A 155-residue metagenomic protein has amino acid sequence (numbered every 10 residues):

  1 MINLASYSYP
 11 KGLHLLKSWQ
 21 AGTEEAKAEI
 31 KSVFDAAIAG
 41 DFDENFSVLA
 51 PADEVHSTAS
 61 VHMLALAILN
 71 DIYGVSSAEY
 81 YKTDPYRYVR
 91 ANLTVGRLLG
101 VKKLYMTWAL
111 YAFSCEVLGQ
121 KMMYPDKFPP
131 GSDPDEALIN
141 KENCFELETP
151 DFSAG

Functional and structural regions predicted by a protein language model:
M1-G155: Catalytic cores of TIM-barrel enzymes
